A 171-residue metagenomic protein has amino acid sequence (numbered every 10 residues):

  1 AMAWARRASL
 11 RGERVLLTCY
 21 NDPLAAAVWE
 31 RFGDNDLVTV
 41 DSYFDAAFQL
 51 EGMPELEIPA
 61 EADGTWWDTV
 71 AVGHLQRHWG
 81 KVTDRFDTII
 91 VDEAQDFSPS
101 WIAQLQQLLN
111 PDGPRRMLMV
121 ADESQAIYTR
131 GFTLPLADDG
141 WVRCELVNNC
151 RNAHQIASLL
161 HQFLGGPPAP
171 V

Functional and structural regions predicted by a protein language model:
M2-E55, G64-D84, T88-V171: Conserved helicase motor core of SF1/SF2 NTP-dependent helicases
E61: Active-site-proximal specificity loops/subdomain of glycosyltransferases
